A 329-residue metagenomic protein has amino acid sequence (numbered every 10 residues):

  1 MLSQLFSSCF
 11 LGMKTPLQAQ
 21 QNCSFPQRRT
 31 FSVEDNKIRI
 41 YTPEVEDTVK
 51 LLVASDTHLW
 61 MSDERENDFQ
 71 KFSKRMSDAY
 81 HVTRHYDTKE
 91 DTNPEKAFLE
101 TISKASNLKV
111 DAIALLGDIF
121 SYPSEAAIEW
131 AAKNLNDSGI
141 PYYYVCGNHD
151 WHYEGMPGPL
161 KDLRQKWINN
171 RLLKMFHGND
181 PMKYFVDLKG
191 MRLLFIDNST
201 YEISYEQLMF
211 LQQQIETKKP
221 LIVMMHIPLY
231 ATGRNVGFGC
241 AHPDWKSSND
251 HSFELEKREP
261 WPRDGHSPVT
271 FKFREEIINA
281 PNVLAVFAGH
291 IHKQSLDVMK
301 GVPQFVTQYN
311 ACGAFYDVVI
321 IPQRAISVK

Functional and structural regions predicted by a protein language model:
M1-K14: N-terminal export signals
A19-E125: N-terminal active-site segment of His-dependent metallophosphoesterases
S32-V45, E125-I222, K246-S248, L255-E256 (+2 more regions): Extended active-site neighborhood of metal-dependent phosphoesterases/phosphodiesterases
L51-V53, L115, Y144, V223 (+1 more regions): Residue-level marker for buried hydrophobic side chains located in beta-strands that build the well-ordered beta-sheet
D56, D118, G147-N148, H226 (+1 more regions): Active-site glycine-centered loops adjacent to acidic/histidine catalytic or metal-binding residues that shape
E66-T88, K161-L172, G239-R263: Charged, glycine/proline-rich intrinsically disordered loops and linkers
D87, G117-F120, M191-E202, P260-W261: Surface-exposed cleft-lining segments at the edges of enzyme active sites
N93, F98-A112, R192, Y201-K300: His/acidic metal-ligating clusters that form di-metal
